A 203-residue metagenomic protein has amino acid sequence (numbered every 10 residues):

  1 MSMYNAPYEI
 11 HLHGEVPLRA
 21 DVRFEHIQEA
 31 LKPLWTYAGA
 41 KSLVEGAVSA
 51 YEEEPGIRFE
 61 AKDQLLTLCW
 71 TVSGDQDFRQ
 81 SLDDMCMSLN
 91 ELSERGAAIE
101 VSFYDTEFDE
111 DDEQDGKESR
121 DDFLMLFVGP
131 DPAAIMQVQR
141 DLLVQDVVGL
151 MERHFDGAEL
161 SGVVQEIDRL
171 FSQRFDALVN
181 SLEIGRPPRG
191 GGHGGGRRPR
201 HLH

Functional and structural regions predicted by a protein language model:
M1-Y37: Short, extreme N-terminal segment that most often corresponds to the first beta-strand
H26-F59: A broadly used, surface-exposed interaction patch
G46-H203: Charged interaction segments
